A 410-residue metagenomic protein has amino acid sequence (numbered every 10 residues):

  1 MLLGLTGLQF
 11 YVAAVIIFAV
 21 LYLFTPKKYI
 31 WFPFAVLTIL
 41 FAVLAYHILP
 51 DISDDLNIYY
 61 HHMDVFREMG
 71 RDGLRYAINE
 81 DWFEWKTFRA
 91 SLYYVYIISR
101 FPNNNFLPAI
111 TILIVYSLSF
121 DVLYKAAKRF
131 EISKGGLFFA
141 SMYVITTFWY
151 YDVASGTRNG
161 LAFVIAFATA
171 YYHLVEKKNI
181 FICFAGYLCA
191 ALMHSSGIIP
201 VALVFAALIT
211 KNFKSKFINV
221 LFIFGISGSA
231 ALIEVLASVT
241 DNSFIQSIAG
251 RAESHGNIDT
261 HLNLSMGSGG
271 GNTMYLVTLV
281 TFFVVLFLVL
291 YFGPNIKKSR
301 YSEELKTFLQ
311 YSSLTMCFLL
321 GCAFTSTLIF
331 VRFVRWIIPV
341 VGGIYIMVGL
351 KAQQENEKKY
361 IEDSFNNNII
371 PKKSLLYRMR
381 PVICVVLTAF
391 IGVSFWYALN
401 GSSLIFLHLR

Functional and structural regions predicted by a protein language model:
P50-Y60, D64-D72, I199-F333, N400-L409: Alpha-helical transmembrane segments and terminal signal-anchor/GPI-anchor hydrophobic tails, characterized by long
N57, H61-D64, L74-N103: Short hydrophobic/aromatic helix or loop-helix immediately within or flanking a transmembrane segment in polytopic
I110-R129: Transmembrane-helix motifs of polytopic, lipid-linked glycan transferases
L123-I145: Transmembrane-helix signature of polytopic, membrane-embedded enzymes that assemble or transfer cell-envelope glycans
Y151-F167: Multi-pass, polyprenyl lipid-linked donor-dependent membrane glycosyltransferases
A166-F181: Membrane-interface transmembrane helices that cradle and orient dolichyl/undecaprenyl
F181-A206: Membrane-interface alpha helices of multi-pass inner-membrane proteins
N366-R410: Transmembrane helical bundles and short interhelical boundary loops of multi-pass, membrane-embedded
